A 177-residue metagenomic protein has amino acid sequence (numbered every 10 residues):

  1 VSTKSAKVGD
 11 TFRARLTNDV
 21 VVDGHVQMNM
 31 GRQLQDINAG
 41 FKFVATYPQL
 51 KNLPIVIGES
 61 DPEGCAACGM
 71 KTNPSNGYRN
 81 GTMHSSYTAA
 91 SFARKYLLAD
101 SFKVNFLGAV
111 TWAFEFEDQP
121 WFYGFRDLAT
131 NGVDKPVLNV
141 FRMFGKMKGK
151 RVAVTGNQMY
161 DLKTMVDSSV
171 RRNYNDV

Functional and structural regions predicted by a protein language model:
V1-L107, P120: Noncatalytic carbohydrate-binding groove/subsite architecture in carbohydrate-active enzymes
F92, Y96, D118-M165: Catalytic cores of secreted or luminal carbohydrate-active enzymes
V110-E115: N-terminal helix-rich structural modules
D161-V177: Carbohydrate-binding surface patches
